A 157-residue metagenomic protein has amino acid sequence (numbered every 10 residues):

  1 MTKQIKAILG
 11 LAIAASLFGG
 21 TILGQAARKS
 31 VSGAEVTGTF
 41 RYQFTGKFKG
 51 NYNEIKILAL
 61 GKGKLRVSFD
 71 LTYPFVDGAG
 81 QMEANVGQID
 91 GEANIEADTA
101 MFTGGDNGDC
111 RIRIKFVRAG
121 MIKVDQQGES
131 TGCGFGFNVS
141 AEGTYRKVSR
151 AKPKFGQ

Functional and structural regions predicted by a protein language model:
M1-L9: Bacterial N-terminal signal peptides that target proteins for export
G10-G19: Bacterial N-terminal signal peptides
T21-Q25: Sec/Tat signal peptide C-region and signal peptidase I cleavage site
A27-N53, G104, A141-G156: Tryptophan-anchored aromatic micro-motifs
K49-E92, G128-E129: N-terminal glycine/threonine-rich, aromatic-flanked beta-hairpin/loop signature
I57-L65, E92-T99, K115-M121, K147-A151: A short, structured loop/turn motif at beta-sheet edges
A97-G120, Q126-S130: Acidic, glycine-rich flexible loop segments
T131-N138: Short, exposed beta-strand-loop hairpins at the edges of beta-sheets in extracellular/periplasmic proteins
